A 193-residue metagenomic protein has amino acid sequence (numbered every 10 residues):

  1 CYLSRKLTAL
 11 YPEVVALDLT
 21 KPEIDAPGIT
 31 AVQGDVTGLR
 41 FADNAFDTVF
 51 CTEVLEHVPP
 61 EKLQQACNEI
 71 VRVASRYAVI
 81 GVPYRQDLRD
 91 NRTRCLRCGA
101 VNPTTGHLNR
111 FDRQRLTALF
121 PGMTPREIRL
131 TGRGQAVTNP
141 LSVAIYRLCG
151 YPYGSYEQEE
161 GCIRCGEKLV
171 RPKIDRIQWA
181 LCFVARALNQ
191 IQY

Functional and structural regions predicted by a protein language model:
C1-D90: Conserved SAM-binding loop
A31, T37, P59-Y193: S-adenosyl-L-methionine-dependent methyltransferase catalytic module, highlighting the catalytic core
